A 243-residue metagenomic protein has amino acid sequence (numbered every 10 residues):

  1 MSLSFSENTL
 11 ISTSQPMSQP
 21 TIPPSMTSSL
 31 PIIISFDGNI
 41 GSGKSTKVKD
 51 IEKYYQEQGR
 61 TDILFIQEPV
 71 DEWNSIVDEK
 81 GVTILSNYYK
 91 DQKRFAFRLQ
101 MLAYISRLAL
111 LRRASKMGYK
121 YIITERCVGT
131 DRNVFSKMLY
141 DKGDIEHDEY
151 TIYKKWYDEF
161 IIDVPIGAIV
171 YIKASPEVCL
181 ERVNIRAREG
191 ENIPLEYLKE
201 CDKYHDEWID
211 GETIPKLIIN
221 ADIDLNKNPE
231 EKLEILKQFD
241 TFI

Functional and structural regions predicted by a protein language model:
F5, L180-I243: NTP-dependent small-molecule kinase module
F36: Hydrophobic anchor at the beta1->P-loop junction of P-loop NTPases
I40: The conserved Walker
K44: Conserved lysine of the Walker
K47: Hydrophobic positions on the alpha1 helix immediately C-terminal to the Walker A/P-loop
K53-Q100: Conserved substrate/cofactor phosphate-moiety recognition/catalytic segment in nucleotide-dependent phosphotransferases
K80-Y121, G143-D144: Conserved nucleotide-sensing/catalytic segment adjacent to the nucleotide-binding pocket in NTP-handling enzymes
R132-K203: A glycine- and Lys/Arg-enriched "phosphate-lid" helix/loop adjacent to the NTP-binding pocket of small-molecule kinases
